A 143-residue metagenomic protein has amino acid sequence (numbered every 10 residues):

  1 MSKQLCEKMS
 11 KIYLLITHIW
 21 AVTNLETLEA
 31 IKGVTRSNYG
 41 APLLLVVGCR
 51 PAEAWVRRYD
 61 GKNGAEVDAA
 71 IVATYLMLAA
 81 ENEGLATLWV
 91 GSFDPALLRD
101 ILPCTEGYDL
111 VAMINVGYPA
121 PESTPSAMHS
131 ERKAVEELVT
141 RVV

Functional and structural regions predicted by a protein language model:
S2-V72: Glycine/small-residue-rich phosphate/adenosyl-binding loop
R36-L45, P103-P125: A glycine-rich helix N-cap at a beta->alpha junction
C49, S92, Y118: Short secondary-structure boundary segments
Y59, A112-V143: C-terminal helix-cap and adjacent tail motif
V72-E81: Acidic, metal-associated active-site segment
G84: Structured binding elements
T87-G91: Short beta-strand segments at enzyme active-site cores
L97: Glycine-rich phosphate- or other oxyanion-binding loops that anchor nucleotides, phosphorylated ligands
